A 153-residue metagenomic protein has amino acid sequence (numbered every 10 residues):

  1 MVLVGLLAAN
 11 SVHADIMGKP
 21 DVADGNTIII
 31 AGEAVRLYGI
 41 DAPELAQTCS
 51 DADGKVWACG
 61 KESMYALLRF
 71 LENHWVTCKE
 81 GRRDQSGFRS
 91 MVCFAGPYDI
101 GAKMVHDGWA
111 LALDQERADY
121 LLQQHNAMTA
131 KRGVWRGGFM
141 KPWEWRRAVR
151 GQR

Functional and structural regions predicted by a protein language model:
M1-A8: Bacterial N-terminal signal peptides
A8-R153: Small beta-barrel nucleic-acid-binding modules, primarily SNase/OB-fold domains and secondarily Tudor-like barrels
